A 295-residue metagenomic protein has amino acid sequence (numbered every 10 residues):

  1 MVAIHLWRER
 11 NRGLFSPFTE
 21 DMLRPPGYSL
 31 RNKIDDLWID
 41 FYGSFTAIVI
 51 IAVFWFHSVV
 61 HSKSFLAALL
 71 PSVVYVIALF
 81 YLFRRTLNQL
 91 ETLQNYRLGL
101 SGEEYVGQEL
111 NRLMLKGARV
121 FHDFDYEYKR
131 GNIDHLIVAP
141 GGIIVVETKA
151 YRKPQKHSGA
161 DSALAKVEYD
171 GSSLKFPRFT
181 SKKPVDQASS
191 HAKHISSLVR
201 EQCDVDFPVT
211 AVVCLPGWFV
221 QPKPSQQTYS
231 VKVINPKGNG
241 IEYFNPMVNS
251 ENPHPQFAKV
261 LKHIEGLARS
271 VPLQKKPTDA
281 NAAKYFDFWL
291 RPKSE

Functional and structural regions predicted by a protein language model:
M1-G131, I143, K149-G159, K166-E295: Surface-exposed interaction regions that form or flank ligand-binding interfaces
D134: Phosphate-centric recognition/catalysis
A139-P140: A cytosolic small-molecule/anion-sensing beta-strand core signal
